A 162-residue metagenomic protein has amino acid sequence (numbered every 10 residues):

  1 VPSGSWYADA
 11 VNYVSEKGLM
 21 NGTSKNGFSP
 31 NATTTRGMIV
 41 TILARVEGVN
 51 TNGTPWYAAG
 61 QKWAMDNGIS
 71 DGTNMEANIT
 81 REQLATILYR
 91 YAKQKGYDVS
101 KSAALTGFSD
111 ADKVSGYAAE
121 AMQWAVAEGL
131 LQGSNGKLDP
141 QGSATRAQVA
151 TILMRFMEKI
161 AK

Functional and structural regions predicted by a protein language model:
V1-A8, E16-K17, N21-Q83, L88-A118 (+2 more regions): Feature responds to low-complexity, polar/acidic, surface-exposed segments characteristic of secreted/exported proteins
